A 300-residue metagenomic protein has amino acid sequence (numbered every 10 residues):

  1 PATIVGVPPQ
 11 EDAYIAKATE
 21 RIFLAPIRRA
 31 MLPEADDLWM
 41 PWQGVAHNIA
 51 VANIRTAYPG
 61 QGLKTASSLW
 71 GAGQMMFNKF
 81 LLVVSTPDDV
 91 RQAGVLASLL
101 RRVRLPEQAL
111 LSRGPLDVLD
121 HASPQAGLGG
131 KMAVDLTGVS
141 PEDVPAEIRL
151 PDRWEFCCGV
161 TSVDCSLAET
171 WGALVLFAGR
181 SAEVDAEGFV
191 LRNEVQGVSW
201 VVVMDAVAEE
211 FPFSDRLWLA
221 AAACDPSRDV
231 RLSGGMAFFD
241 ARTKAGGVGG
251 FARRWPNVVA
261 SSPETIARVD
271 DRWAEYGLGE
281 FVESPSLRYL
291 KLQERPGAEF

Functional and structural regions predicted by a protein language model:
P1-F300: Charged, compositionally biased interaction regions
